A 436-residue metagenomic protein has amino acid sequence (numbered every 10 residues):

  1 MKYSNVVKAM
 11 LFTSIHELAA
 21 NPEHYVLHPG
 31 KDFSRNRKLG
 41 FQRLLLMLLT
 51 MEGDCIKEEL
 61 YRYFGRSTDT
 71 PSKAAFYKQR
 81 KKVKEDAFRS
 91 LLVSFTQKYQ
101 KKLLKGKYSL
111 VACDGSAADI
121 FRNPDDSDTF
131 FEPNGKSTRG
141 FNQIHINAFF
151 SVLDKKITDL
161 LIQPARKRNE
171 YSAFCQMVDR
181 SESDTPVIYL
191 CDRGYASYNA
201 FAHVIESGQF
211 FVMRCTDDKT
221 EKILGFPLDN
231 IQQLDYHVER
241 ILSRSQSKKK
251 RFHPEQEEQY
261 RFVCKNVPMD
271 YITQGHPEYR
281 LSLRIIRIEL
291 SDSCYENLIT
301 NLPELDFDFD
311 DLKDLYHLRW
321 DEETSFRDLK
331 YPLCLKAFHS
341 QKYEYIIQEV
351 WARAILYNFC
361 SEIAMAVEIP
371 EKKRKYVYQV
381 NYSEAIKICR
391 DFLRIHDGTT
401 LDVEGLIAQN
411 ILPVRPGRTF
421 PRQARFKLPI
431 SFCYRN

Functional and structural regions predicted by a protein language model:
M1-D54, E59-R62, P71, A75-V83 (+5 more regions): Single, function-defining residue in the core of a domain
A87-Q100: Short Lys/Arg-enriched helix C-cap and helix-to-coil transition segments that create basic nucleic-acid-contact patches
Y99-L104, E289: Short boundary motifs at domain starts and secondary-structure transition points
S109-V111: Conserved beta-strand elements of the Class I
D128-F130: Short, positively charged
E132-G135: Conserved mixed alpha/beta core segments that line enzyme active sites in large multi-domain catalysts
